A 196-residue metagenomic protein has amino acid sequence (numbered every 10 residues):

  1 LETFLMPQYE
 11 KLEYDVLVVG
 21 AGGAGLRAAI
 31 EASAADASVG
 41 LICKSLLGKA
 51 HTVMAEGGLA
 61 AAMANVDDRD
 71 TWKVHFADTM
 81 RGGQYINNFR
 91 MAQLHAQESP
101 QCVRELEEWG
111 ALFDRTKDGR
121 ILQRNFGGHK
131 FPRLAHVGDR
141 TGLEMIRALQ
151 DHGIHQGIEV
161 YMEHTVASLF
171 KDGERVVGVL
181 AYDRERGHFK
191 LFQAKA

Functional and structural regions predicted by a protein language model:
L1-V16, A34-D36: Extreme N-terminal leader/targeting segments of oxidoreductases
E2-Q8, K44-H188: Conserved N-terminal/central alpha/beta ligand/cofactor-binding core
K11-Y14, R186-A196: Core beta-strand elements of the Rossmann-like FAD/NAD(P) dinucleotide-binding domain in flavoenzyme oxidoreductases
V16-L41: N-terminal Rossmann-like FAD-binding beta1-loop-alpha1 element of flavoenzymes
A32, T165, A194-A196: Long alpha-helical scaffolds
D36-L47, A194-K195: Short, hydrophobic/aliphatic alpha-helical segments
